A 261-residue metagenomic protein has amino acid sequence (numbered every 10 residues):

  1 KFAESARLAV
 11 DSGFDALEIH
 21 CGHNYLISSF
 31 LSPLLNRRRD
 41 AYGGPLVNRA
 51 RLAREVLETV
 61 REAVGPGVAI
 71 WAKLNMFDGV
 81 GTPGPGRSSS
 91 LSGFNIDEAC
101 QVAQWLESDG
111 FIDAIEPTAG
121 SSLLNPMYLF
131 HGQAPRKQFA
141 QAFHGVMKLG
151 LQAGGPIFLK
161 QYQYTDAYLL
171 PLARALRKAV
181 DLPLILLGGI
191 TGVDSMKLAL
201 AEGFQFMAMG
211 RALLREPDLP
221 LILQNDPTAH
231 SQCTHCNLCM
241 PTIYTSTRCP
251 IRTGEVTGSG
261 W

Functional and structural regions predicted by a protein language model:
K1-W261: Flavin-dependent oxidoreductase catalytic cores
